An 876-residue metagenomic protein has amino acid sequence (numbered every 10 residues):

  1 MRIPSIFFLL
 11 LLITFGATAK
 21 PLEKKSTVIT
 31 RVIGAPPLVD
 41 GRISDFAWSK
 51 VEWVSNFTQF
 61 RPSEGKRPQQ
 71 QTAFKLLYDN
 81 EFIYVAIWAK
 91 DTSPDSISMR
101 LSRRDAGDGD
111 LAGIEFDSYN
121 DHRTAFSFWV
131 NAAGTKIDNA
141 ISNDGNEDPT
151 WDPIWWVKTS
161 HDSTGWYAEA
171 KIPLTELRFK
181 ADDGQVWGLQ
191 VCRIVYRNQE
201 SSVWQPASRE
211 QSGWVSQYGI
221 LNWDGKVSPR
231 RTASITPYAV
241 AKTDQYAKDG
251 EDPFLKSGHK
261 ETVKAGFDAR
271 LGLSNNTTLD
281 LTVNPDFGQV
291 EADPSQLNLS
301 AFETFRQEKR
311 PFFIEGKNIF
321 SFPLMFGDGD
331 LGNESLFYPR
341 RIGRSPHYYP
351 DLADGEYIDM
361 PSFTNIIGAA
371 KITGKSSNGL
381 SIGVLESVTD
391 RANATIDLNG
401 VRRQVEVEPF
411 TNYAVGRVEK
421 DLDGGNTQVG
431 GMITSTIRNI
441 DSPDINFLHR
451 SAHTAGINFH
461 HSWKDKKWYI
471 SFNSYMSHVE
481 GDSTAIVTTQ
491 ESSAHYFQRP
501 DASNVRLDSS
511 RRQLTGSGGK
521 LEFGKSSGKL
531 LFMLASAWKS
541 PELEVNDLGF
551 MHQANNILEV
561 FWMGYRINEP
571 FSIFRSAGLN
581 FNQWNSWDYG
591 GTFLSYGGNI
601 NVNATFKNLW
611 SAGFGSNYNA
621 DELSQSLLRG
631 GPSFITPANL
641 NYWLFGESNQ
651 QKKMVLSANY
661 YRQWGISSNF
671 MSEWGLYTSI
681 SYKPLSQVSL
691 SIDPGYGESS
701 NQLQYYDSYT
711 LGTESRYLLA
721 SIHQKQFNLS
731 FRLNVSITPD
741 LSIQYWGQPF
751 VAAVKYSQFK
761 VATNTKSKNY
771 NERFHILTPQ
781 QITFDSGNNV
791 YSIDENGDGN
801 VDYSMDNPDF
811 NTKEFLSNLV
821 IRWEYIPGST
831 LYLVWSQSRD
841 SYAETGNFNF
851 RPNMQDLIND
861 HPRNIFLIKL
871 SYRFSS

Functional and structural regions predicted by a protein language model:
R2-L9: Sec-dependent signal peptide recognition, specifically the positively charged N-region followed immediately by
T14-G16: N-terminal signal peptide c-region/cleavage motif recognized by signal peptidases
A19-D421, T427-G431, D860: Structural preference for beta-rich elements and adjacent junctions enriched in aromatics
A86-I87, D91-S93, H122, L174-R178 (+27 more regions): A generic secondary-structure signal for well-formed alpha-helical elements
S201-S202, A292-S295, A394-D397, D441-I445 (+3 more regions): Short acidic, glycine/serine/threonine-rich loops at helix termini
S208-R230, A394-A452, H461-D465, K525 (+3 more regions): Outer-membrane beta-barrel transmembrane domain signature of Gram-negative proteins, especially the mid-to-C-terminal
F254-L255, G266-D268, V283-G288, R403 (+6 more regions): Conserved short loop/turn motifs at secondary-structure junctions
N365-I367, T373, A452, N458 (+1 more regions): Exposed, low-structure sequence patches enriched in small/polar residues
